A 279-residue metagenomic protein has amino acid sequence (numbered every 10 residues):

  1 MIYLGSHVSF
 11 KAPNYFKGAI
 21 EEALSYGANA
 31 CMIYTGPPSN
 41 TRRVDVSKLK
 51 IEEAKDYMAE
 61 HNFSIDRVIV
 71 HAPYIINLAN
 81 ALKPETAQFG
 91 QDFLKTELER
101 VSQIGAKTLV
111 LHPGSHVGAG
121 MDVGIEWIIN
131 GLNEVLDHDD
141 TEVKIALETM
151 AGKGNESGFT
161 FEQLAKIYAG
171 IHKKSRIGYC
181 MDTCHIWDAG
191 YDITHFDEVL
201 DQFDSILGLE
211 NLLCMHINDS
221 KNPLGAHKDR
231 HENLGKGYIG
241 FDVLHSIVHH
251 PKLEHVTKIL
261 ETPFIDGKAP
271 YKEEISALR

Functional and structural regions predicted by a protein language model:
M1-A72, L78-E97: N-terminal pre-domain/capping segments
H7-K11, G36-P38, P73-I75, G114-H116 (+4 more regions): Active-site beta-loop-alpha junctions enriched in small/polar residues
F10-F16, P38-K50, L78, H116-A119 (+4 more regions): Acidic-and-aromatic substrate-binding clefts and catalytic sites of carbohydrate-active enzymes
I20-G27, S47-I69, K95-G105, N133-T141 (+3 more regions): Acidic (Asp/Glu)-rich catalytic clusters
A23, H71, V101, L109 (+4 more regions): Conserved, mostly hydrophobic/aromatic
S47-E52, Q91-L94, I125-I129, T160-L164 (+2 more regions): Charged helix-capping and loop-helix junction motifs
N77-G178: Active-site acidic/histidine proton-transfer and metal-coordination neighborhood in alpha/beta enzyme cores
A165-R279: Histidine-acidic metal/acid-base catalytic patches
